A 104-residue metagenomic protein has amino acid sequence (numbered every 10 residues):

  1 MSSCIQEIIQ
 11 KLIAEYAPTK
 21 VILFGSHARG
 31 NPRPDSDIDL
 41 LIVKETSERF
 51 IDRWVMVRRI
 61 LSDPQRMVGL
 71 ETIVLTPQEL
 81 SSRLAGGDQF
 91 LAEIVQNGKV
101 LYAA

Functional and structural regions predicted by a protein language model:
M1-K20, R29-P34, K44-A104: Catalytic core of pol beta-like nucleotidyltransferases
F24-S26: Glycine-rich beta-strand-to-loop/alpha-helix junction loops that act as flexible
D39-V43: Short beta-strand->loop micro-motif that forms the acidic, two-metal-ion catalytic signature in nucleotide-processing
